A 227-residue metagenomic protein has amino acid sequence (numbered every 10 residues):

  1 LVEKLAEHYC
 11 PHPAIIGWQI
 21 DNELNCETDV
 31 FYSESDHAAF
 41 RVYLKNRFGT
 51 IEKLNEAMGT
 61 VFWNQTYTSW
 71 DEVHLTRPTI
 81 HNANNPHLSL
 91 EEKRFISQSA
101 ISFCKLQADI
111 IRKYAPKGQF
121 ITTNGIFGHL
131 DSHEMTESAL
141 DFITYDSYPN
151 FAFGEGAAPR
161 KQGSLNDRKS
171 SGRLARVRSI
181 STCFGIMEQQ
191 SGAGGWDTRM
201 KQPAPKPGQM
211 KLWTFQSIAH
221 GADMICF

Functional and structural regions predicted by a protein language model:
L1-F142, D146-R168, G172: Polysaccharide-binding and catalytic clefts of secreted carbohydrate-active enzymes
H74-K93, G154, R173-P207: Active-site clefts of carbohydrate-active enzymes
D141, T182, D223: Receiver (REC) domain switch/active-site residues of two-component response regulators
D146-S147, E155, P159, I186-F227: Aromatic/acidic polysaccharide-binding cleft in carbohydrate-active enzymes
